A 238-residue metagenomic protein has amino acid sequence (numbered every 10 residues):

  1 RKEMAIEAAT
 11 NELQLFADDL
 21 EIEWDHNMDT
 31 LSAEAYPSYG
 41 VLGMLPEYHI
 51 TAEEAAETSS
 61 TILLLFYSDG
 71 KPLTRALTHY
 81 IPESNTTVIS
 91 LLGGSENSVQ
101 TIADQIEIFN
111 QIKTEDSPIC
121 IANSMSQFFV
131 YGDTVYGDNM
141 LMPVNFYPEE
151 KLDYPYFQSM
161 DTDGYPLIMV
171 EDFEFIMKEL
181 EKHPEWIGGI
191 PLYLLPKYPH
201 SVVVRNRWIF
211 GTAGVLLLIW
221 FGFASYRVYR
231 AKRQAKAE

Functional and structural regions predicted by a protein language model:
R1-I50, G94-D116: Short, non-transmembrane alpha-helical segments in secretory-pathway proteins
K2-A5, A33-A56, I168-V170, I176 (+2 more regions): A broad "ordered helical/assembly scaffold" signature
E12-Q14, E21, H49, Q111 (+6 more regions): Short, flexible coil/linker elements and helix-boundary hinge sites characteristic of intrinsically disordered
A17, D25, P37-G40, H49 (+9 more regions): Compositionally biased, intrinsically disordered low-complexity regions enriched in proline and serine
D18, D104-Q111, E174-K178, K182 (+2 more regions): Polar/charged alpha-helical tracts
I22-I81, M125-V135: Exposed beta-strand-loop-beta-strand "reactive/processing" segments of non-cytosolic proteins
K71-S126, G137-L195: A short, surface-exposed interaction/processing loop segment used at functional sites
L192-E238: C-terminal single-pass membrane-anchor helix
